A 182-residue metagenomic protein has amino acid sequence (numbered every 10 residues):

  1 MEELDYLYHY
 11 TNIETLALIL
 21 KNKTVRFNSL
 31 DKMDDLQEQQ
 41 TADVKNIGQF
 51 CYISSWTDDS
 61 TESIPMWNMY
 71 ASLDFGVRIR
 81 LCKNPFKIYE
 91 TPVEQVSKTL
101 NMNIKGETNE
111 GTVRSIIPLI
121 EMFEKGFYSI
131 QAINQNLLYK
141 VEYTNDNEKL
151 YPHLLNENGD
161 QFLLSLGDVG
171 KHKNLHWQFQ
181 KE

Functional and structural regions predicted by a protein language model:
M1-E182: Partner-binding and oligomerization surfaces adjacent to conserved cores of proteins that assemble macromolecular
